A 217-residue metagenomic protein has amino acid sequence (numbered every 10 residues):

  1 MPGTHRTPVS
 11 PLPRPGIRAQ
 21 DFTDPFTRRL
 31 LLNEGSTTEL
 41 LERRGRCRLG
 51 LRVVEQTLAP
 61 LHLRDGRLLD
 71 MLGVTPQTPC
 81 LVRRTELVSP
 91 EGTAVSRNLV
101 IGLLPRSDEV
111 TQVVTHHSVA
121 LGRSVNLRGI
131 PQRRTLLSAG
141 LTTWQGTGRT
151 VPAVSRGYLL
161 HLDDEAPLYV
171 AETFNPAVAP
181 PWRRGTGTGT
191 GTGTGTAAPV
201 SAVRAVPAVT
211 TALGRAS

Functional and structural regions predicted by a protein language model:
M1-G148, A153-V154, H161-V170, F174-T188 (+1 more regions): N-terminal domain-onset segments
